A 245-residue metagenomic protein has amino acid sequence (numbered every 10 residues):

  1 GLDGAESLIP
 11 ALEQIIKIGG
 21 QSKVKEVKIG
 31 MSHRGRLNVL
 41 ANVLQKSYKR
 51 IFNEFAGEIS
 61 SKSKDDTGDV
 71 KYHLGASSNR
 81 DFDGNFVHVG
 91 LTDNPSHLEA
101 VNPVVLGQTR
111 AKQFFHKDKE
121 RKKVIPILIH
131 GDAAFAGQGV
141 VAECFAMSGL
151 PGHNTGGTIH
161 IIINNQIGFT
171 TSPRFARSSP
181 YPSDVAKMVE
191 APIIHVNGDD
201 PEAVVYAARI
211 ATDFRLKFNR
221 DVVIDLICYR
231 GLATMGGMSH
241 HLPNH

Functional and structural regions predicted by a protein language model:
G1-V141, F145-T158, N164-R174, S178 (+4 more regions): Conserved internal helical-beta-strand scaffold that buttresses enzyme catalytic cores
Q14, Y181, I210: Short Gly/charged-rich anion-binding patches and loops
I18, E143, V185, A207-I210: Residues within well-formed alpha-helices
M31, H130-G131, I162-N165, N197-D200 (+2 more regions): Active-site proximal loops enriched in glycine and acidic residues that flank catalytic Cys/His/Asp and coordinate
S47, K217-H245: Glycine/aspartate-rich loop-and-adjacent alpha/beta segment that forms the canonical ThDP
F135, E202-A203, R230-A233: Acidic, metal-coordinating catalytic cores used for nucleic-acid/nucleotide bond scission and strand-transfer chemistry
Y181-A207: Conserved thiamine diphosphate
A211-L216: Hydrophobic alpha-helical bundle architecture
